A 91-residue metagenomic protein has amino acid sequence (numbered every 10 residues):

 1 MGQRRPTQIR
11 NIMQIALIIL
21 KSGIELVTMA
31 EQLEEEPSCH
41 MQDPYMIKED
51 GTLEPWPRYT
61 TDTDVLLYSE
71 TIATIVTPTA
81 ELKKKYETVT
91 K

Functional and structural regions predicted by a protein language model:
R4-K91: Conserved RNA-binding domains used in RNP assembly and mRNA/RNA metabolism
